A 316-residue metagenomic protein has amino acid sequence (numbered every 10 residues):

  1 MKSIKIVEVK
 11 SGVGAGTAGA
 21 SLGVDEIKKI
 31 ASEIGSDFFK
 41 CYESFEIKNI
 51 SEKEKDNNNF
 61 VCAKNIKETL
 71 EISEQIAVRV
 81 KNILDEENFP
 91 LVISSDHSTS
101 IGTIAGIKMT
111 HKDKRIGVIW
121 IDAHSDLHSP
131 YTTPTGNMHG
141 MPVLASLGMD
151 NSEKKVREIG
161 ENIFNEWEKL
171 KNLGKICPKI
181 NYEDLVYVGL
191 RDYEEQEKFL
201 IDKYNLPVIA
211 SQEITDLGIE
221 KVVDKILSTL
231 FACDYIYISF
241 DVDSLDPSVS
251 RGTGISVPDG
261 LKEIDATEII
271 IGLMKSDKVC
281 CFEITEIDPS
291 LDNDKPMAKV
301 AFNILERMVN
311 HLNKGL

Functional and structural regions predicted by a protein language model:
K2-L316: Conserved alpha-helical scaffold segments that buttress catalytic/binding sites
